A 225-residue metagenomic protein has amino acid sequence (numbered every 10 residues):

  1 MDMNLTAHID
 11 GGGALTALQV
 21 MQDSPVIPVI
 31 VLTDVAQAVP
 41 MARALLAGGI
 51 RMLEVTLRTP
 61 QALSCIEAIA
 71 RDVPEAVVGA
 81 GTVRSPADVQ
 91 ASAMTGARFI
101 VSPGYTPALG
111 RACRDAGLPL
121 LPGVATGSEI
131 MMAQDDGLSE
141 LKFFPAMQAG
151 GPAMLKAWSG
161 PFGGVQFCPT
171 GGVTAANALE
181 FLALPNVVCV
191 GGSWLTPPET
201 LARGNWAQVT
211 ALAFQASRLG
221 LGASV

Functional and structural regions predicted by a protein language model:
D2-R98, D115, G164, A175-A176 (+2 more regions): Conserved N-terminal beta1-alpha1 strand-loop-helix module at the mouth
V31-D34, A80-P86, S102-T106, P122-G127 (+2 more regions): Glycine-rich beta-to-alpha transition loops that act as phosphate-gripper elements at the mouths of alpha/beta enzyme
C65, A87-D88, A108-L109, S128-E129 (+2 more regions): Short acidic active-site motifs
A68, A112-P119, Q134-D136, M154-W158: Active-site-proximal loop->helix
A76-A80, R98-G104, P119-G123, S139-P145 (+2 more regions): Short hydrophobic/aromatic-enriched beta-strand-loop microsegments
D88-A133: Hydrophobic, well-structured mid-protein blocks that either form specific transmembrane helices
F99, P103-L109, K142-P152, N186-Q208: Glycine-rich phosphate-binding active-site loops on the catalytic face of alpha/beta enzymes
G127-L141, G151-P161: Anionic-ligand binding region
